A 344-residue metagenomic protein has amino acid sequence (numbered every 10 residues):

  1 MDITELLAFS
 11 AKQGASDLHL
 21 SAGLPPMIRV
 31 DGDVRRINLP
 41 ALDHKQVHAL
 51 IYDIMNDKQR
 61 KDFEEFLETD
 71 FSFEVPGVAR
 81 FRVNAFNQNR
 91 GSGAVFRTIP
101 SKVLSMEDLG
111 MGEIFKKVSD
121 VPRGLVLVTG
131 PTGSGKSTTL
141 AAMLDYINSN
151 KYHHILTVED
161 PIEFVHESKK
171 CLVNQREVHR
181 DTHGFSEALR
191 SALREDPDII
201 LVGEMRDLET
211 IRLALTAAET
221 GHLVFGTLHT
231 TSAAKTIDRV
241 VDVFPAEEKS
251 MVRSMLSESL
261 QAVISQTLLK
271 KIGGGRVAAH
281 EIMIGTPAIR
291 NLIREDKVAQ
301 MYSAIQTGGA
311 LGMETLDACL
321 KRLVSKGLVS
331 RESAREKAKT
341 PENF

Functional and structural regions predicted by a protein language model:
M1-F344: Short, flexible helix-loop junctions that flank or precede catalytic/ligand sites
